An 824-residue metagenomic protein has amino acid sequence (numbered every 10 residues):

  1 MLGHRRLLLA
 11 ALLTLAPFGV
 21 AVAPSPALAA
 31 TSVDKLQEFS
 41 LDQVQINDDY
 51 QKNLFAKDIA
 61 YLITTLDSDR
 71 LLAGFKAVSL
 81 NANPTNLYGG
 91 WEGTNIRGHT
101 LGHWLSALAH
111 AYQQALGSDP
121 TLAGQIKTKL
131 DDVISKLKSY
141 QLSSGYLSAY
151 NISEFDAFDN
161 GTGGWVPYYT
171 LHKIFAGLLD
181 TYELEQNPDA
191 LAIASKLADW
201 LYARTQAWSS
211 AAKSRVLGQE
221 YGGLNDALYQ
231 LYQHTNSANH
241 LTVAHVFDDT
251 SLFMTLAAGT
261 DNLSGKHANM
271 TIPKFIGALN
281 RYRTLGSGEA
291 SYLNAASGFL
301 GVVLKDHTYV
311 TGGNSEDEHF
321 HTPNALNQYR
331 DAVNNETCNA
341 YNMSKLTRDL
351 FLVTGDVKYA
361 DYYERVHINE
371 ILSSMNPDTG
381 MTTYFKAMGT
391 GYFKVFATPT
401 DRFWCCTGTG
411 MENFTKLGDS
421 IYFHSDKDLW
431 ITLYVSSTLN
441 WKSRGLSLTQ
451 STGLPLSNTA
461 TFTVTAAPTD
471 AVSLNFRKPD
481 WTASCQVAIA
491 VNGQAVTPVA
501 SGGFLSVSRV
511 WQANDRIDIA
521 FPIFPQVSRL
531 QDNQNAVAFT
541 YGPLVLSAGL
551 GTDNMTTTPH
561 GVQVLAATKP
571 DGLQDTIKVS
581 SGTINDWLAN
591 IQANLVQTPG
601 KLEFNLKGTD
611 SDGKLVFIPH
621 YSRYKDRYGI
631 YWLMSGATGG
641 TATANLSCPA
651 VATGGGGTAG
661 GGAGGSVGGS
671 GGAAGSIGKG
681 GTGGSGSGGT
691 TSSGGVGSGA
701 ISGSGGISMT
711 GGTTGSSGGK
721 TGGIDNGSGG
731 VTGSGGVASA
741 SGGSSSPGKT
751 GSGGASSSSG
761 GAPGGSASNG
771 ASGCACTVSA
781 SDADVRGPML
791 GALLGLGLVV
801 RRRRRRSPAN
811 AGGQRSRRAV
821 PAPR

Functional and structural regions predicted by a protein language model:
M1-A11, D782-M789, R803-S807: Bacterial N-terminal signal peptides that target proteins for export
M1-H4, R806-R824: N-terminal secretory signal peptides that target proteins for export/translocation
A10-A21, G791-G797: Bacterial N-terminal signal peptides
A21, A27-A29: Boundary at the C-terminal end of the N-terminal hydrophobic targeting segment
P26, V651-L794, N810-V820: Ser/Thr-rich, Pro/Gly/Ala-heavy low-complexity intrinsically disordered linkers and tails of secreted extracellular
A30-P120, G124, T128, A157-L184 (+5 more regions): Aromatic (Trp/Tyr) and acidic
I193-N280, T284: Hydrophobic, small-residue-rich alpha-helical packing segments that form membrane-like cores
A296, A360-N369, S374-V464, V491 (+3 more regions): C-terminal beta-rich recognition modules with glycine/proline-rich loops and embedded aromatic residues
